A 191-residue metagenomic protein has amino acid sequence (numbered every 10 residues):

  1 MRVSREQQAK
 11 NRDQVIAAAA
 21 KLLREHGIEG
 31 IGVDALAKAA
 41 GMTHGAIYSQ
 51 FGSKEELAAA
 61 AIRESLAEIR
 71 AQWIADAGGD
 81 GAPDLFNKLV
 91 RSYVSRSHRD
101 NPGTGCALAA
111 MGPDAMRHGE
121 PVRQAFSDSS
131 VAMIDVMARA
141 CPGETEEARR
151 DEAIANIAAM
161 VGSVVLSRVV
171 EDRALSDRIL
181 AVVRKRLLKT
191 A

Functional and structural regions predicted by a protein language model:
M1-K10: N-terminal intrinsically disordered/low-complexity leader segments
Q8, A82, F86, R149-N156: Short amphipathic alpha-helix in the helical subdomain of ABC transporter nucleotide-binding domains
Q14, A18-E56, A60: Helix-turn-helix
A60, W73-G105, G143: Hydrophobic alpha-helical connector segments
R63-I69: Short, basic, alpha-helical segments at the C-terminal edge of helix-turn-helix-like DNA-binding modules
G79-S92, H118, V122, L166 (+1 more regions): Alpha-helical bundle regulatory/interaction domains
E120-D128, A140-A191: Hydrophobic/aromatic-rich alpha-helical bundle segments in the mid-to-C-terminal region
